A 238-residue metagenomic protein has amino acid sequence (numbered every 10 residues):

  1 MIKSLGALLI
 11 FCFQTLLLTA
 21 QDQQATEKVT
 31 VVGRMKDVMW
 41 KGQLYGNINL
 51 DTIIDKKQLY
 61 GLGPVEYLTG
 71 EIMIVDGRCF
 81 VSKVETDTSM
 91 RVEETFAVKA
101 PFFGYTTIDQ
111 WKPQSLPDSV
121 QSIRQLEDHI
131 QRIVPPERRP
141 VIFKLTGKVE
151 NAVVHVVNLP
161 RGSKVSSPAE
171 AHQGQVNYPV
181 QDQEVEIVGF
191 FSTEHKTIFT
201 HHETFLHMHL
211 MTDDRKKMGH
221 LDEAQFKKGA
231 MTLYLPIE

Functional and structural regions predicted by a protein language model:
M1-Q24: Bacterial Sec-dependent N-terminal signal peptides
Q24-D55, M208: Start-of-domain marker
Q43-K99: N-terminal low-complexity or amphipathic/hydrophobic leaders
T69, P140, F205-H207, M218: Extracellular structured ligand-interaction cores
S82-V141: Contiguous hydrophobic, core-forming segments of folded domains
L116-S122, D128-V176: Mid-length scaffold segments of soluble, non-membrane domains
R161-D214: Short, hydrophobic/π-rich interface segment
H209-E238: C-terminal structured interaction module
